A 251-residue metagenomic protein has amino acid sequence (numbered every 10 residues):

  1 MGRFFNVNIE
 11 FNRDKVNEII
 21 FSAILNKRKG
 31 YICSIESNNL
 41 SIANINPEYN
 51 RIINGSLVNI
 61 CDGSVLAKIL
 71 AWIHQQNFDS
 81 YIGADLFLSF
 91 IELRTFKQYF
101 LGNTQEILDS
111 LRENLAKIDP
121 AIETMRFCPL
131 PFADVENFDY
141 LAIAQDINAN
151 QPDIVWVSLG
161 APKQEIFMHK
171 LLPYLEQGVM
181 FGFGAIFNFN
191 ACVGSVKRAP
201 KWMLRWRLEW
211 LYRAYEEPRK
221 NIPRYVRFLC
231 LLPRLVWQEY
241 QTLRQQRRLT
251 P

Functional and structural regions predicted by a protein language model:
M1-D79, A84-D85: N-terminal nucleotide/polyanion-binding subdomain common to many enzyme families
K29, F96, L175-V179: A short helix->loop->beta-strand "cap" motif at the edges of active sites that frequently abuts
S37-L40, L159-Q164, A185-I186: Short glycine-rich anion-binding loops that position phosphate/pyrophosphate groups of nucleotides and phosphorylated
A67-D146, N150-Q151: Conserved beta-alpha
A67-K68, R198-P251: A transmembrane-helix-recognition feature enriched in membrane-embedded lipid enzymes and envelope glyco-/phospholipid
R112, E165-Y174: Short Gly/Thr/Asp-enriched flexible loops that form oxyanion-binding sites at enzyme active sites
L130-V135, E176-A214: Short, flexible loop segments at boundaries between secondary-structure elements
I147, Q151-A161, Q177: Proline-aspartate-enriched helix->loop->beta-strand connector
